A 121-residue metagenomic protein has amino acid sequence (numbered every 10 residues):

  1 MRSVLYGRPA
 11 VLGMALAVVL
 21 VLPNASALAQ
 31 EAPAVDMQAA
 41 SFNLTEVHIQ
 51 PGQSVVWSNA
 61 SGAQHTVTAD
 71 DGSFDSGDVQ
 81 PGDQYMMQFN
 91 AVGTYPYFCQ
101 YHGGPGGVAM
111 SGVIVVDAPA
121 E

Functional and structural regions predicted by a protein language model:
R2-G7, G13, L22-E121: Extracytoplasmic copper-binding redox domains, predominantly the cupredoxin/blue-copper superfamily
V18-L20: Sec-dependent N-terminal signal peptides
